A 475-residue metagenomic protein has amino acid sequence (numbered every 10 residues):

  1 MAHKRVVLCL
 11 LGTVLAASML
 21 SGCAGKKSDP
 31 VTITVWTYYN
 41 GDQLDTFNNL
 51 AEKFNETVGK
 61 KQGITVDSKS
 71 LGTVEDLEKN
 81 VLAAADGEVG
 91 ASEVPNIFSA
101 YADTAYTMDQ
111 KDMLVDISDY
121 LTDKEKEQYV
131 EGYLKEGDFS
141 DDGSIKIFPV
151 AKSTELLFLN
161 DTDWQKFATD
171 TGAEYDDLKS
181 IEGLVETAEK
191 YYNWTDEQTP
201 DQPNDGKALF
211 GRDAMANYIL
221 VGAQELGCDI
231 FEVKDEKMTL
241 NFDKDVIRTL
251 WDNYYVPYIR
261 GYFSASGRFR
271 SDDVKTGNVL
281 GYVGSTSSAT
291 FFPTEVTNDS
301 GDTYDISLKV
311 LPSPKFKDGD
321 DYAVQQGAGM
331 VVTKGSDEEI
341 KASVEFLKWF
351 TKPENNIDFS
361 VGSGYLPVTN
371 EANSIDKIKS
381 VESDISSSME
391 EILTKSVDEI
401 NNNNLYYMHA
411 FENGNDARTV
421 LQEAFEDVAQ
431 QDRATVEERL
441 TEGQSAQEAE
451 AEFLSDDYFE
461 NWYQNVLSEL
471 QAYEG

Functional and structural regions predicted by a protein language model:
G41-T65, Y106: Short, polar/charged alpha-helical segment
K60-G132, F167, L280-G281, D299-D302: Extracytoplasmic "Venus flytrap"/periplasmic binding protein-like
D86, R260, N298-N370: Extracytoplasmic/periplasmic substrate-recognition and gating elements
A100-L156, P200-P203, G222-A223, D305-P314: Hinge/lid segment of periplasmic solute-binding proteins
S118-Y129, K166, A173-D177, Q202-P203 (+5 more regions): Short, solvent-exposed loop/beta-turn-alpha elements that line the ligand-binding surface or hinge of extracytoplasmic
S140-E155, E182-T239: Extracytoplasmic/periplasmic solute-binding protein
V185-Y192, V233-G267, L308, S313: Glycine-centered hinge/linker elements that transmit conformational signals in sensory and ligand-binding systems
V397-G475: Conserved C-terminal helix/tail region of periplasmic/extracytoplasmic solute-binding proteins
